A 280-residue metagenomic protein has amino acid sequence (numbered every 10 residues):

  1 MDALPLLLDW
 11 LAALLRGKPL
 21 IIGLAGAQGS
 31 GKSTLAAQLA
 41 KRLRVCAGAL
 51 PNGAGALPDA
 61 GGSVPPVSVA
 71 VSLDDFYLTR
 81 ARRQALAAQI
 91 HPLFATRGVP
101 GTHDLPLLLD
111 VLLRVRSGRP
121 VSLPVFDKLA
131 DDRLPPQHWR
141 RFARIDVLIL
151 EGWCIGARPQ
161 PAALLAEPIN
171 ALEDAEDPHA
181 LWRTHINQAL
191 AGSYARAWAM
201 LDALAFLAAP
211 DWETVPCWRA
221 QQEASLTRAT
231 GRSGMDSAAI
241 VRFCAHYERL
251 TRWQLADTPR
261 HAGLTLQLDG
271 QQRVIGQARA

Functional and structural regions predicted by a protein language model:
M1-G23, A27: Extreme N-terminal, non-catalytic leader segments that precede Walker-type/kinase nucleotide-binding cores
K32: Conserved lysine of the Walker
L35: Hydrophobic positions on the alpha1 helix immediately C-terminal to the Walker A/P-loop
Q38: Active-site signature of alpha/beta-hydrolase-fold catalytic machinery across serine- and Asp/Cys-nucleophile hydrolases
R44-P66: Intrinsically disordered, low-complexity terminal tails and inter-domain linkers enriched for S/T/G/P/D/E
V69-A70, F76-A130: Conserved nucleotide-sensing/catalytic segment adjacent to the nucleotide-binding pocket in NTP-handling enzymes
V111-A157: Phosphate-binding/switch loop-helix module in NTP-utilizing enzymes
C154-A280: Conserved NTP phosphate-binding and transfer environment spanning the P-loop NTPase/kinase superfamily
